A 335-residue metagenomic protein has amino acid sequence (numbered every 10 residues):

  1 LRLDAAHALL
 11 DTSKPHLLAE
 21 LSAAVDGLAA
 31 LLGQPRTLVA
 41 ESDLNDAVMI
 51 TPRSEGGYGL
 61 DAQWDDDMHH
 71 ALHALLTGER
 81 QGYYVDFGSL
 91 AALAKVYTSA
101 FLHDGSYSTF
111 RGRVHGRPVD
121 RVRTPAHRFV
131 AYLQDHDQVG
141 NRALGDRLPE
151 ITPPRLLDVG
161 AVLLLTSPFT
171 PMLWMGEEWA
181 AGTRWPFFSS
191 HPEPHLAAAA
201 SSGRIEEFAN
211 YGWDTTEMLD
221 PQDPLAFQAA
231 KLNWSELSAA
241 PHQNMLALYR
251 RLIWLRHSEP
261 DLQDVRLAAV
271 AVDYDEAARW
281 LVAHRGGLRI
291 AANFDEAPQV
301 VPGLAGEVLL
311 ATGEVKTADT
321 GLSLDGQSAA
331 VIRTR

Functional and structural regions predicted by a protein language model:
L1-D11: Active-site groove signature of glycoside hydrolases
L9, D46, P298: Feature marks short, surface-exposed loop/turn motifs that line or immediately flank catalytic pockets and channel
K14-A19, L157: Amphipathic alpha-helical segments in well-structured domains
K14-P15, T51, V301-L304: Short amphipathic alpha-helical segments
L18-D26, G306-E307: Short, well-ordered amphipathic alpha-helices
S22-G212: Conserved alpha/beta catalytic core and glycan-binding cleft of carbohydrate-active enzymes
L144-D146, E150-D158, L163-R335: Carbohydrate-interacting/catalytic domains
